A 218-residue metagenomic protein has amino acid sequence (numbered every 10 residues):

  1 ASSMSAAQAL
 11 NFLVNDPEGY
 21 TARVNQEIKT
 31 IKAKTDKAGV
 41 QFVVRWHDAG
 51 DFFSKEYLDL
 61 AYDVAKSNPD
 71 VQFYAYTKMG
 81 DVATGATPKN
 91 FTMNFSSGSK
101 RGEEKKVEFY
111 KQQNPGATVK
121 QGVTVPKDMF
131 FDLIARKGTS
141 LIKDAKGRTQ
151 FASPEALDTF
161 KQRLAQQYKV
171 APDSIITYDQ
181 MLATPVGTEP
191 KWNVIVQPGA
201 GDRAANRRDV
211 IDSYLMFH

Functional and structural regions predicted by a protein language model:
A1-H218: Class I S-adenosyl-L-methionine
